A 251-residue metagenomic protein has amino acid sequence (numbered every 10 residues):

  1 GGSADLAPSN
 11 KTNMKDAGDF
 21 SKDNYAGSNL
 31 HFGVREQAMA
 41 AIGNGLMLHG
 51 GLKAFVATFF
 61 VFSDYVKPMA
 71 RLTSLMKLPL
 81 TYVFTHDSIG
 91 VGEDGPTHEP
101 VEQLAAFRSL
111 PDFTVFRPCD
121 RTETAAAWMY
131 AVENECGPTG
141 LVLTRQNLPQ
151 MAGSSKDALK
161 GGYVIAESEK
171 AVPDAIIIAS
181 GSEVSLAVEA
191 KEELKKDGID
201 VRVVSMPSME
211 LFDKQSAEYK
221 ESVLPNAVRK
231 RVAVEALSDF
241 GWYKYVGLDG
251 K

Functional and structural regions predicted by a protein language model:
G1-V142, N147-P149, S205, S216 (+1 more regions): Thiamine diphosphate
V91-P96, T124, E133-K251: Thiamine diphosphate
